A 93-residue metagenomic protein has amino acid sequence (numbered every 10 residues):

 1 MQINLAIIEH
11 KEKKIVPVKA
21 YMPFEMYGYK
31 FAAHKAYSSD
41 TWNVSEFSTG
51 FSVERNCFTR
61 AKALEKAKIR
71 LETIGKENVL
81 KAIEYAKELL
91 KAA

Functional and structural regions predicted by a protein language model:
M1-Y27: Negatively charged, low-complexity tracts enriched in Asp/Glu with abundant Ser/Thr
I3, F31-A33, V44: Generic structural motif
E12-K14, K30-Y37: Short linear motifs in intrinsically disordered
E12-V16, G50-R55: Short, surface-exposed beta-strand/loop "edge" segments at domain boundaries and coil↔beta transitions
Y21-P23, A36-S38, C57-K62: A short, sequence-level motif marking secondary-structure junctions
M26-K30, F47-T49: Short, solvent-exposed coil/turn segments at beta-strand boundaries
A36-S52: Short aromatic-glycine-(Arg/Gly/Cys) micro-motifs in beta-strand/loop hairpins
S52-A93: Mixed-charge, Lys/Arg-enriched low-complexity segments
